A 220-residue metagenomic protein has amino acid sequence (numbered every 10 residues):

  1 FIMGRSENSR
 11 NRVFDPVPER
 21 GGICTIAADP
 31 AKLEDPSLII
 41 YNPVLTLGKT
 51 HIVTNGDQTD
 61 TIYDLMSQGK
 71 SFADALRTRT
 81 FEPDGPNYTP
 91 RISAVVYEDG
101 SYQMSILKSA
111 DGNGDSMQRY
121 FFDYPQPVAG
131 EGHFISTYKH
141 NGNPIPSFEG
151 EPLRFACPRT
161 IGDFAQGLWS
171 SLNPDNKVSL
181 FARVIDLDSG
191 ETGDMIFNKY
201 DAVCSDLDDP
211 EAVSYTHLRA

Functional and structural regions predicted by a protein language model:
F1-E34, C157-S214: Extreme N-terminus nucleophile/cap motif
F1-I2, N42-V44, P90-Y97, M104-S105 (+2 more regions): Short beta-strand scaffold segments in enzyme catalytic cores
F1-M3, H51-D60, V95, Q103-L107 (+1 more regions): Short hydrophobic-aromatic micro-motifs
I26-D29, L33, V44-D74, R79 (+2 more regions): Alpha/propeptide regions of enzymes that mature by internal proteolysis
Y41, G48-T50, T89-I92, Y102 (+3 more regions): Short, surface-exposed beta-edge/turn micro-motifs
L47, A110-A165: C-terminal, well-structured catalytic/ligand-binding subdomain of enzymes
Q58-S116: Short histidine
T216-A220: Conserved small/polar residues in nucleotide/adenosyl-binding loops
